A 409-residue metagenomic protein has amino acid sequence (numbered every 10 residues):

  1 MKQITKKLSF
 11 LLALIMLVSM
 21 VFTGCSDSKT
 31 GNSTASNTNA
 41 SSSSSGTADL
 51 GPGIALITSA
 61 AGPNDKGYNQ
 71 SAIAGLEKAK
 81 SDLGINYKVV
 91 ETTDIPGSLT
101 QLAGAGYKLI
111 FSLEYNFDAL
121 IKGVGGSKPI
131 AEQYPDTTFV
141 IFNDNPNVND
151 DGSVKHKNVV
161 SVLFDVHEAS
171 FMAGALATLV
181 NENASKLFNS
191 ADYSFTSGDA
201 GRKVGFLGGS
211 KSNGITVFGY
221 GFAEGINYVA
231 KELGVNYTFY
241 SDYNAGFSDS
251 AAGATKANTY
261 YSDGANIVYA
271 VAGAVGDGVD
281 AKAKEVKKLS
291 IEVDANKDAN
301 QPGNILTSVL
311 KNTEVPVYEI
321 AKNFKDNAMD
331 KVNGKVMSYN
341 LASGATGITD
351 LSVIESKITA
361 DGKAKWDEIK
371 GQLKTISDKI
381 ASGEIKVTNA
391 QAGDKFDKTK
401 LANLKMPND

Functional and structural regions predicted by a protein language model:
M1-L12: Bacterial N-terminal signal peptides that target proteins for export
I15-M16: Repetitive helical segments and hydrophobic/amphipathic motifs
S19-G24: C-terminal motif of bacterial Sec signal peptides marking the signal peptidase cleavage site
S26-K29: Bacterial signal peptide processing site
N32, S36-D409: A residue-level marker of the well-folded mature domains of exported/periplasmic proteins
